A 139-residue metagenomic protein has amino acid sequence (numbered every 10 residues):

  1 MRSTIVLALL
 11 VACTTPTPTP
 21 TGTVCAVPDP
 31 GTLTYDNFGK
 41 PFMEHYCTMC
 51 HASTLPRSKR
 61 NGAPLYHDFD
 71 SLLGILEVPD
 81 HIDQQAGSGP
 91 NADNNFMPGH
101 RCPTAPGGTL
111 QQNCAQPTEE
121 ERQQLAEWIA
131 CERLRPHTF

Functional and structural regions predicted by a protein language model:
M1-V11: Sec-dependent bacterial lipoprotein signal peptides
C13-F139: Aromatic- and Gly/Pro-enriched helix-to-coil junctions and flexible linker segments
